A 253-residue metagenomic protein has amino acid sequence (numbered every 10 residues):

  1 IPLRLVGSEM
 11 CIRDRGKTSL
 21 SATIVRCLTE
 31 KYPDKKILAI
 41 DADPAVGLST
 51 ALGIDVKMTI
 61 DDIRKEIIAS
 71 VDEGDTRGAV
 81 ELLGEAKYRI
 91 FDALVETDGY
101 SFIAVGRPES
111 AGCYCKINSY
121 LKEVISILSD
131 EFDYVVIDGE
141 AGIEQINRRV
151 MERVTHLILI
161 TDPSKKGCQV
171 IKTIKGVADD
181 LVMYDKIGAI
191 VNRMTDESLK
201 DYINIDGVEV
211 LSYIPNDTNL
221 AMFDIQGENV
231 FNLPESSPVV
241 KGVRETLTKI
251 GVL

Functional and structural regions predicted by a protein language model:
I1-G7, I12: Single conserved hydrophobic/aromatic residue that forms the stacking wall/gate of nucleotide- or nucleobase-binding
K17: Conserved lysine of the Walker
L20: Hydrophobic positions on the alpha1 helix immediately C-terminal to the Walker A/P-loop
C27-E96: N-terminal phosphate/diphosphate-binding loop that engages ATP/GTP or pyrophosphate donors across diverse enzyme folds
E30, K116-N216, M222: Conserved catalytic-core segment of NTP-binding enzymes
I54-M58, V177-A178, I205-G207, N229-F231: Short, hinge-like loop/turn segments at secondary-structure boundaries
L83-D92, E96, S101-I137: Cytosolic-facing regulatory segments adjacent to core modules
Q226-S237: C-terminal boundary of histidine-terminating zinc-finger modules
